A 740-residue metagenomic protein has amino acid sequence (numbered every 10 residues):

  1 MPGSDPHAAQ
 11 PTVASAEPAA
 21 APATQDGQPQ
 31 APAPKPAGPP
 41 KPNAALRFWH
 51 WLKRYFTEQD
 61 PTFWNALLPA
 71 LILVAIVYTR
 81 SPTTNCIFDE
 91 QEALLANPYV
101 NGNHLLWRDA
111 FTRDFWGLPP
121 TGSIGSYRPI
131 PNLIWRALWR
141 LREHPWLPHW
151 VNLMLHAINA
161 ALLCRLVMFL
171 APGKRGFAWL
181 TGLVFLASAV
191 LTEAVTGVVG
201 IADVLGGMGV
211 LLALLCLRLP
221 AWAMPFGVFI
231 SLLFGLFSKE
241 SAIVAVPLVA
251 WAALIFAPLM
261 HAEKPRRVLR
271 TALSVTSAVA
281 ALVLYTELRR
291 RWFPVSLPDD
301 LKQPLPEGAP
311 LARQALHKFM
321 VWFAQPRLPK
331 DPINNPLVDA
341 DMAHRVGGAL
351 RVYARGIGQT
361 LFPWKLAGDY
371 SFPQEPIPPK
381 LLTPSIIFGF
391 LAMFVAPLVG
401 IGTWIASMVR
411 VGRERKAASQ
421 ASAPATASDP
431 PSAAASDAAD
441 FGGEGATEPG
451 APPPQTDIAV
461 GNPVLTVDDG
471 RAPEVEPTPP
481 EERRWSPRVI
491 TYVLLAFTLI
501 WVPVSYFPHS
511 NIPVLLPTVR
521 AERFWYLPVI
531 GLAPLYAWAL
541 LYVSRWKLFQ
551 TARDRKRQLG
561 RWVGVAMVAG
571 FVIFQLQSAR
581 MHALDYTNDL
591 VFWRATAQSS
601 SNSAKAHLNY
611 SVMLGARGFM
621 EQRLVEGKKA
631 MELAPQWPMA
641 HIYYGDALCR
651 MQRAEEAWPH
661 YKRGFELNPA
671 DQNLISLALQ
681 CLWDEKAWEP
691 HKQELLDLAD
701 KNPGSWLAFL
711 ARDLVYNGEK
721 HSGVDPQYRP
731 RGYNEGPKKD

Functional and structural regions predicted by a protein language model:
P2-A654, E666: Polytopic membrane enzymes that build or remodel cell-surface glycoconjugates and lipids
H261, D671, W688-E689, S705 (+1 more regions): Alpha-solenoid repeat scaffolds
N609, Y643, L677, A711-L714: Canonical tetratricopeptide repeat
A616, R650, D684, N717-G718: Register position in tetratricopeptide repeats
P638-M639, A670-I675, G704-F709: Generic helix N-cap/helix-start motif at coil->alpha-helix transitions
Q693, D697-D740: Terminal, low-structured helical/coil segments at or just beyond the last alpha-helical repeat
